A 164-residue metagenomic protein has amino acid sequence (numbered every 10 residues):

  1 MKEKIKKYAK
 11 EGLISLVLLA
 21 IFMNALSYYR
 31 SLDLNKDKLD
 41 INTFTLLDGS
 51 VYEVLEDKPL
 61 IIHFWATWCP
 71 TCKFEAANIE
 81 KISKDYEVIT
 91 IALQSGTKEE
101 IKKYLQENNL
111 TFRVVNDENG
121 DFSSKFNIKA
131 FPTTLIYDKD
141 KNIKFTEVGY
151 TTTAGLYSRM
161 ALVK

Functional and structural regions predicted by a protein language model:
M1-K10, S31, Y52-E53, D140 (+1 more regions): Short, Lys/Arg-enriched, disordered terminal segments
M1-T43: N-terminal targeting signals for export/organelle localization
I41-L60: A short beta-strand-turn-helix
F44-T45, R113-D117: Short acidic-hydrophobic, aromatic-tinged amphipathic segments that line or gate anion-handling sites
K58-L60, F64-W68, A130: Short pre-active-site segment immediately N-terminal to redox-active cysteine/selenocysteine motifs in thiol-based
I61-I62, V88, T134: Hydrophobic beta-strand anchors of alpha/beta hydrolase catalytic cores
K73-N108, E118-S124: Structural microenvironment flanking redox-active thiols in thiol-disulfide oxidoreductases
Q106-L110, E118-A161: Thiol/disulfide oxidoreductase modules built on the thioredoxin-like
